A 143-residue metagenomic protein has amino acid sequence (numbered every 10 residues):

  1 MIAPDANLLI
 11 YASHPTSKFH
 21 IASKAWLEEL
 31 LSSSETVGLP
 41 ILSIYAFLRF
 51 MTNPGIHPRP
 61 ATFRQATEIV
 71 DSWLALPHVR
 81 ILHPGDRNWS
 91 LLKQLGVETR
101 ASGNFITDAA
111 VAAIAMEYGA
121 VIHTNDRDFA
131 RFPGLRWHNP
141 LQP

Functional and structural regions predicted by a protein language model:
M1, A112-P143: Acidic, PIN/NYN-like endoribonuclease modules and their adjacent C-terminal/linker elements
M1-A3, N7-L39, P54-E68, P143: Short, well-structured N-terminal submotif of metal-dependent ribonuclease cores
D5, D108, D126: Acidic active-site catalytic centers that drive phospho-/nucleotidyl reactions and related ester hydrolyses
S33-S34, L76-P77, E117-Y118, F132: Structured helix-beta-strand junction loops
G38-I41, T124: Short beta-strand segments at enzyme active-site cores
W73: Ligand-binding beta-strand-loop-alpha-helix segment within the catalytic cores of soluble metabolic enzymes
V79-H123: Active-site neighborhoods of divalent-metal-dependent phosphate/nucleic-acid chemistry enzymes
